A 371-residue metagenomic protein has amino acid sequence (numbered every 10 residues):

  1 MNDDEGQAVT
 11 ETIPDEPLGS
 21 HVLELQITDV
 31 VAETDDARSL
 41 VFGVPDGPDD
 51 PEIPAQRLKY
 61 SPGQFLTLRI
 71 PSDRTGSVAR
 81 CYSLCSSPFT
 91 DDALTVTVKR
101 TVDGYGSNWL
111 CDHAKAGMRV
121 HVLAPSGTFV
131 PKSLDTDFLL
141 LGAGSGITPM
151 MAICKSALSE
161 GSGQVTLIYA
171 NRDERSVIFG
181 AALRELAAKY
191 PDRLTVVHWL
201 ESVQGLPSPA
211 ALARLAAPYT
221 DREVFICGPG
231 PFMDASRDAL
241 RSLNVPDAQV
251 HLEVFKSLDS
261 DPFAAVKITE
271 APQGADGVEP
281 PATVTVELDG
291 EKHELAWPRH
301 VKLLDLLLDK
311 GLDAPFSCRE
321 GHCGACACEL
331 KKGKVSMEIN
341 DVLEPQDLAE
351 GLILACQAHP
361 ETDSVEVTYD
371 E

Functional and structural regions predicted by a protein language model:
M1-Q26, P48-E52, S242, D247 (+4 more regions): Iron-sulfur (Fe-S) cluster-binding modules
G6-R119, D137, N171-D173, R184 (+1 more regions): Ferredoxin-reductase
L18, N108-D276, P280-T285: FNR/FR-type flavoprotein reductase catalytic core
P71-D73, P125-S126, D370: Short, surface-exposed secondary-structure boundary micro-motifs
P149, L308, L312-M337, D347-T362: Local cysteine-cluster metal-coordination motifs and their immediate loop/turn environment, predominantly Fe-S cluster
R241, H251-D309, A325-L330, A358-E371: Redox cofactor-anchoring modules in respiratory/redox and cofactor-processing assemblies
